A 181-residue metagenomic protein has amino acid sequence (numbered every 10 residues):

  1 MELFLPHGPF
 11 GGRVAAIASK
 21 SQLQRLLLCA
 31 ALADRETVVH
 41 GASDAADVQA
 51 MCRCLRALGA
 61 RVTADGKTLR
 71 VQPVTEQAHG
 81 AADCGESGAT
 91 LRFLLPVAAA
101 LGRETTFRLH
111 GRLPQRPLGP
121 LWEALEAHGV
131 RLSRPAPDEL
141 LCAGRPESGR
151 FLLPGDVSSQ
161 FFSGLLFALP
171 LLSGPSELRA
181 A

Functional and structural regions predicted by a protein language model:
M1-A181: Structural preference for solvent-exposed beta-strand-turn elements and adjacent flexible terminal/loop segments within
